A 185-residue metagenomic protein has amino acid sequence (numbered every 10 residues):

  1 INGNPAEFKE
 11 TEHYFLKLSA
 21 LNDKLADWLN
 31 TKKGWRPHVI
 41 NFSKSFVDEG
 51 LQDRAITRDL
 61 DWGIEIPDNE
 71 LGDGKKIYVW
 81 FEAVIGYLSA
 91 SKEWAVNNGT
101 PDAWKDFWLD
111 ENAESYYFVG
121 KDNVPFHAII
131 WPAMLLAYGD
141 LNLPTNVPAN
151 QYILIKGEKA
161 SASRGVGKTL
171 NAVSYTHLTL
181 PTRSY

Functional and structural regions predicted by a protein language model:
I1-L178, S184: Structured secondary-structure scaffolds
